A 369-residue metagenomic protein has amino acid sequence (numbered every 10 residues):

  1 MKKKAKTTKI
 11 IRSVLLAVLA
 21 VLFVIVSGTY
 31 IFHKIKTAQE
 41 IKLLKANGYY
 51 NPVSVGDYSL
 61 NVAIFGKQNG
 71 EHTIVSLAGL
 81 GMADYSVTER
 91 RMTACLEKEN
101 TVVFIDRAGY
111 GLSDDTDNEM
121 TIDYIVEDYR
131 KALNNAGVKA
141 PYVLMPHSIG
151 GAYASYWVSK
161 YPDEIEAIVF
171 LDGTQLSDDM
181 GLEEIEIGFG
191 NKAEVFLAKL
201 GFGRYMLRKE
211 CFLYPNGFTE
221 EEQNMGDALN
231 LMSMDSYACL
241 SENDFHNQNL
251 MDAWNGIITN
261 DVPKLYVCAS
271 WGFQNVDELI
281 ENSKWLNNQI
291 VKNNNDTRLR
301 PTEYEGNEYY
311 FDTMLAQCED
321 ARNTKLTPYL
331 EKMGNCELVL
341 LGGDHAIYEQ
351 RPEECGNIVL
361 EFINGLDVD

Functional and structural regions predicted by a protein language model:
K2-V24: N-terminal Sec-pathway targeting helices
V21-P52: An N-terminal hydrophobic leader/cap segment in hydrolases
V55-G66: A short loop-to-beta-strand scaffold at the N-terminal edge of the catalytic core in hydrolase folds
I64-L112: Conserved HGGG/HGGXW glycine-rich cap/lid loop of the alpha/beta-hydrolase fold
R107-V143: Active-site loop/oxyanion-hole signature of alpha/beta-hydrolase fold enzymes
A140-L182: Conserved hydrolase catalytic core segment
F218-K332: Conserved serine/cysteine hydrolase catalytic core
N323, P328-D369: Catalytic active-site module of serine/aspartate enzymes centered on a nucleophile-bearing elbow/loop
